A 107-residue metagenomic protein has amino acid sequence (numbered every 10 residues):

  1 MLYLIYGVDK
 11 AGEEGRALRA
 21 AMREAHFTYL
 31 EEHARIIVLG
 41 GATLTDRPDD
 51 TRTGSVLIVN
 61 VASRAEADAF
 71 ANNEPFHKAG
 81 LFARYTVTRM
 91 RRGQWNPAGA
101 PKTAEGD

Functional and structural regions predicted by a protein language model:
M1-D107: Conserved, structured core segments of small domains
